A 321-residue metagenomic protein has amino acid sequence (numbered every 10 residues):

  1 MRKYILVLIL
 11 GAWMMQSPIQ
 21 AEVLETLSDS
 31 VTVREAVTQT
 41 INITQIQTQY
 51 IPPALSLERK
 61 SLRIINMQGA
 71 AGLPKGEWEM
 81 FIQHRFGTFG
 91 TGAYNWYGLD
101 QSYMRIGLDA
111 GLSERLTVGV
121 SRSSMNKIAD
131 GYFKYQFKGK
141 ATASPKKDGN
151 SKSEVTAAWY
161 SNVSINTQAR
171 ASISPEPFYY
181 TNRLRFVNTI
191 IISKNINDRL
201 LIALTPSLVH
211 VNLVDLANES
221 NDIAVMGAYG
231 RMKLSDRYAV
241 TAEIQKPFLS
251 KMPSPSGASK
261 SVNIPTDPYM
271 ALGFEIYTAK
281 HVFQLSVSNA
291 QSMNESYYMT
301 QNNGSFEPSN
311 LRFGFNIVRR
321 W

Functional and structural regions predicted by a protein language model:
Y4-W13: Sec-dependent N-terminal signal peptides
L10-G11, G111, R237: Generic secretory/membrane-interface signal
Q16-A21: Sec/Tat signal peptide C-region and signal peptidase I cleavage site
E22-P177, R183-N188, S193-L204, L208-N212 (+2 more regions): Transmembrane beta-barrel domains of Gram-negative outer membranes and organellar outer membranes
V211-I223: Short helix-loop boundary/capping segments
S220-R237: A contiguous pocket-lining binding segment that forms or flanks enzyme active sites
A239-A242: Extended hydrophobic-aromatic, low-complexity segments
